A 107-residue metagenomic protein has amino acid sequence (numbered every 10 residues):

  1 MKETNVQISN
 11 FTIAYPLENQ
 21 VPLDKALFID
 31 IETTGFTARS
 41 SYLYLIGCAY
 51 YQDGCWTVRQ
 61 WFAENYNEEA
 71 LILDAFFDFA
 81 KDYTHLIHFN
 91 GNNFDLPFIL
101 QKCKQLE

Functional and structural regions predicted by a protein language model:
M1-D24: N-terminal accessory regions of nucleic-acid-interacting proteins
E18-Q20, L45-C48, E69-D74: Short hydrophobic/aromatic-rich motifs at helix boundaries and adjacent loops
E18-V21, F36-R39, F76-D82: Short, charge-rich binding segments
K25, G54-C55: Short acidic/polar mixed-charge low-complexity motifs
K25-T34: Two-metal-ion RNase H-like nuclease active-site motif
I31, Y44, F89-G91: Long, contiguous hydrophobic alpha-helical segments, chiefly transmembrane helices and signal peptides
T33, T37-Q52, V58, A63: RNase H-like nuclease fold core
W56-E107: Conserved DEDDh/DEDDy metal-dependent 3′-5′ exonuclease domain
